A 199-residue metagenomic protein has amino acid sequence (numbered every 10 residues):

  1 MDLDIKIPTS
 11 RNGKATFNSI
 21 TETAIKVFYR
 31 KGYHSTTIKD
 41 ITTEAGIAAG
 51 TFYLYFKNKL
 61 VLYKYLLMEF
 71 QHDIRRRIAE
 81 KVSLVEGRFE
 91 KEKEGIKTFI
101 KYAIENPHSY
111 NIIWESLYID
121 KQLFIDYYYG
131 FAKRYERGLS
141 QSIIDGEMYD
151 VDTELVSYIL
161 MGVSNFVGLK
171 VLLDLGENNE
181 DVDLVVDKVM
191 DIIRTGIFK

Functional and structural regions predicted by a protein language model:
M1-K31, I38-E44, V61: Basic, helix-initiating cap at the start of DNA-binding domains
A45-F56: Short hydrophobic/aromatic patch on the recognition helix
F56, E115-I119: Short helix-capping/turn signature of helix-turn-helix
L60-L62, L173: A secondary-structure capping/hinge motif
Y65, A79-E105, V156-L160, D183-V186: Hydrophobic alpha-helical connector segments
L66-E94, W114, Y135-Q141: Amphipathic alpha-helical linker/stalk segments
H72-R75, A79, K121-E147, E154-Y158 (+2 more regions): Amphipathic alpha-helical packing segments from all-alpha helical-bundle domains
N111-E115, I144-D191: Hydrophobic/aromatic-rich alpha-helical bundle segments in the mid-to-C-terminal region
